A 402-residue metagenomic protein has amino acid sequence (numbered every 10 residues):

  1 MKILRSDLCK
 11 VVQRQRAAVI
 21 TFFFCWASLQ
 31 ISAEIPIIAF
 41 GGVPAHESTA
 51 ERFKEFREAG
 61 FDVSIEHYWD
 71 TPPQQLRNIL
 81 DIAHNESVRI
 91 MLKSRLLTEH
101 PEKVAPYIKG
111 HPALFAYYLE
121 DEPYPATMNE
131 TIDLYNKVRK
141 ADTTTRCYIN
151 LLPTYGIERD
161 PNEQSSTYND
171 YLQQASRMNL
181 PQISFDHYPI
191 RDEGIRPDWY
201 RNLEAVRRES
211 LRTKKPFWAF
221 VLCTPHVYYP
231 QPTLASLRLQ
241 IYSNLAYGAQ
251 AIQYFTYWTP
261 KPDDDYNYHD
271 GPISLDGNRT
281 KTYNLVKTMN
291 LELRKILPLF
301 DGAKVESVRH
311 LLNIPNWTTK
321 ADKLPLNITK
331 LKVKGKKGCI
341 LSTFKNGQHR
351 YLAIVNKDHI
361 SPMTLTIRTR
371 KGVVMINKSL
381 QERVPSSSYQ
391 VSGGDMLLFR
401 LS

Functional and structural regions predicted by a protein language model:
M1-R14: N-terminal secretory signal peptides that target proteins for export/translocation
Q15-R16, G277: Intrinsically disordered, low-complexity Ser/Thr- and Pro-rich stretches
A18-S28: Bacterial N-terminal signal peptides
S32-K371, Q381-S402: Glycan-processing catalytic domains of CAZymes
V374: Short aromatic-centered micro-motifs
